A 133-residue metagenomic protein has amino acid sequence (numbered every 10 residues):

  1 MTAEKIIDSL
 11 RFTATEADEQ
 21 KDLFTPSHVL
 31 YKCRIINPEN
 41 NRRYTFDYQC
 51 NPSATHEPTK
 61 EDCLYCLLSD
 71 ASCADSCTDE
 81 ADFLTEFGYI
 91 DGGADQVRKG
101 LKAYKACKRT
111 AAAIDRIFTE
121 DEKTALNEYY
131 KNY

Functional and structural regions predicted by a protein language model:
M1-E4, Y31-R34: Intrinsically disordered, low-complexity boundary segments flanking structured domains
T2-Q20: Negatively charged, low-complexity tracts enriched in Asp/Glu with abundant Ser/Thr
Q20, C66, L126-N127: A structural signal for short hydrophobic/aromatic patches embedded in well-ordered alpha helices
L23-L30, I36-F118: Acidic, low-complexity, intrinsically disordered interaction modules
Y130-Y133: Short acidic DE-rich linear segments
